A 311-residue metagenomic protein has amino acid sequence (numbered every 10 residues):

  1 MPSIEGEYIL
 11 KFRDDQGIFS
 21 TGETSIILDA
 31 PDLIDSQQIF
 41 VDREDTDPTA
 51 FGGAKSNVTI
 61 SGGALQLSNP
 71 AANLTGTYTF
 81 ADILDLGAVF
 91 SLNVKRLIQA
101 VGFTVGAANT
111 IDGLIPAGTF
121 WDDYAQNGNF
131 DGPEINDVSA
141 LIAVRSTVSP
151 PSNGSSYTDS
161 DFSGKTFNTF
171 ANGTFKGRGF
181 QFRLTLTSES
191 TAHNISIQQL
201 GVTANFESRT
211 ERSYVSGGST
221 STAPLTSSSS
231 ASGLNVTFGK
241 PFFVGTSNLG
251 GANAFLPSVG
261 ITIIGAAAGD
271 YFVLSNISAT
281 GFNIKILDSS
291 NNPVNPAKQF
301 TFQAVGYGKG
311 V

Functional and structural regions predicted by a protein language model:
M1-E5, D85-G87, G173-G177, S229 (+2 more regions): Surface-exposed coil/turn segments at beta-strand junctions on protein surfaces, enriched
I4, D14-T222, V236: Beta-strand-rich ligand- or partner-binding modules with a strong bias toward extracellular/periplasmic carbohydrate
Y8-L10, F180, F302: Hydrophobic beta-strand segments within extracellular beta-sandwich modules
F12, R96-I98, D288, G306: Hydrophobic beta-strand positions in extracellular immunoglobulin-like domains
R13, R145-T147, T262-I264, Y307: A generic structural motif
D42-F51, V259-G269: Short, solvent-exposed secondary-structure boundary motifs
L141-R145, G260, T301-Q303: Beta-strand signatures of extracellular beta-sandwich domains
G201-L256, I263-V311: Extracellular receptor-binding modules and their adjoining Ser/Thr/Gly/Asp/Asn-rich linkers
